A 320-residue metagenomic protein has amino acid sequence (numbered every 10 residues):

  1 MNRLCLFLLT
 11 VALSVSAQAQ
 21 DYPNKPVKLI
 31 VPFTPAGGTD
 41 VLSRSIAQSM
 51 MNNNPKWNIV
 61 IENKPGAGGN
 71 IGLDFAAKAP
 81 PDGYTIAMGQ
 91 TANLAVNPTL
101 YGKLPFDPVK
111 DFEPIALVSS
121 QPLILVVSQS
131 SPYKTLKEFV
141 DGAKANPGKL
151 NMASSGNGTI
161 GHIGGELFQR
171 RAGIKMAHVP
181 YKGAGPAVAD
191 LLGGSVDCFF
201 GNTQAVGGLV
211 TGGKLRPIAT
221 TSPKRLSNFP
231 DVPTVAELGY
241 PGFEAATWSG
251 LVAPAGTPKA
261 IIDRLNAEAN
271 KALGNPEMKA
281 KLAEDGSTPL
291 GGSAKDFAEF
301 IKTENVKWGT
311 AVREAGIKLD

Functional and structural regions predicted by a protein language model:
M1-T10: Sec-dependent signal peptide recognition, specifically the positively charged N-region followed immediately by
L13-A19: Sec/Tat signal peptide C-region and signal peptidase I cleavage site
A19-K110, K149, N157, G173-C198 (+3 more regions): N-terminal (or domain-start) structured segment
N24-P26, T211, E237, K259-D320: An extracytoplasmic/periplasmic, membrane-proximal ligand-sensing/linker region
K78-Y84, T91, T99-P186, V235 (+1 more regions): Hinge/capping helix and adjacent helix->loop/strand transition within the periplasmic-binding protein
N93-K103, L167-R171, C198-V232: A ligand-binding cleft/hinge motif common to bilobed small-molecule-binding domains
S120, V206-G274, T303-V306: C-terminal lobe and pocket-closing loops of periplasmic/extracytoplasmic Venus-flytrap solute-binding proteins
